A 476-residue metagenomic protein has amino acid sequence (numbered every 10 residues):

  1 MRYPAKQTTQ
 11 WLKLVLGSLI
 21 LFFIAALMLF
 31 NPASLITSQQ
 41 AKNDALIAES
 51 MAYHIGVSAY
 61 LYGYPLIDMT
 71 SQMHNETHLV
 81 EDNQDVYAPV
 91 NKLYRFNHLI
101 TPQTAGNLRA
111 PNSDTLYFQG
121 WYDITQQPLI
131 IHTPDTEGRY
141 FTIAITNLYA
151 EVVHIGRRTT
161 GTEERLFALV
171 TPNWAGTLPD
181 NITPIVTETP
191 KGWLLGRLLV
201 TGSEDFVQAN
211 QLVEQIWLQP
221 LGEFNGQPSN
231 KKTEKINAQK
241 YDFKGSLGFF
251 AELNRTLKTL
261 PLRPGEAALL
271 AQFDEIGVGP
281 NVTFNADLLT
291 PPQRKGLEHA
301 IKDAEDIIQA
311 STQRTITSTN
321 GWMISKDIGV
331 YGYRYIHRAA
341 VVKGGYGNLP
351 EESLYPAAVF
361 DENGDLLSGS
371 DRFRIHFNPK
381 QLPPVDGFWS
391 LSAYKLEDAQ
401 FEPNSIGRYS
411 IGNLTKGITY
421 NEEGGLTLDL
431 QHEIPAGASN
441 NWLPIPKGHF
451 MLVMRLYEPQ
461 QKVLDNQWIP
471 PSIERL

Functional and structural regions predicted by a protein language model:
M1: Active-site-proximal segment of zinc-dependent metalloprotease catalytic domains
P4-L21: N-terminal Sec-pathway targeting helices
F23-M28: Hydrophobic core
L29-L476: A compositional/structural signature for long, glycine/proline-rich flexible linkers and loops on extracytoplasmic
